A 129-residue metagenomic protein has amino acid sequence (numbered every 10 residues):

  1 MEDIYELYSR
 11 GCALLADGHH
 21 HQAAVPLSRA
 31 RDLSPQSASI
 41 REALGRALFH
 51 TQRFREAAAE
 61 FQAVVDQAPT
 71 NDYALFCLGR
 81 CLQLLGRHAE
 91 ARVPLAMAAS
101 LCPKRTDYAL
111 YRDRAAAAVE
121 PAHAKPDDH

Functional and structural regions predicted by a protein language model:
M1-E6, P126-D128: TPR-adjacent "capping" and linker segments in tetratricopeptide-repeat scaffold/adaptor proteins
D17-R29, T51-A63, L85-M97, V119-D128: Structural signature of tandem alpha-helical TPR/SEL1-like repeats, specifically the intra-repeat loop/turn
Q62-L84: Mid-chain, well-packed structural core segment of small domains
